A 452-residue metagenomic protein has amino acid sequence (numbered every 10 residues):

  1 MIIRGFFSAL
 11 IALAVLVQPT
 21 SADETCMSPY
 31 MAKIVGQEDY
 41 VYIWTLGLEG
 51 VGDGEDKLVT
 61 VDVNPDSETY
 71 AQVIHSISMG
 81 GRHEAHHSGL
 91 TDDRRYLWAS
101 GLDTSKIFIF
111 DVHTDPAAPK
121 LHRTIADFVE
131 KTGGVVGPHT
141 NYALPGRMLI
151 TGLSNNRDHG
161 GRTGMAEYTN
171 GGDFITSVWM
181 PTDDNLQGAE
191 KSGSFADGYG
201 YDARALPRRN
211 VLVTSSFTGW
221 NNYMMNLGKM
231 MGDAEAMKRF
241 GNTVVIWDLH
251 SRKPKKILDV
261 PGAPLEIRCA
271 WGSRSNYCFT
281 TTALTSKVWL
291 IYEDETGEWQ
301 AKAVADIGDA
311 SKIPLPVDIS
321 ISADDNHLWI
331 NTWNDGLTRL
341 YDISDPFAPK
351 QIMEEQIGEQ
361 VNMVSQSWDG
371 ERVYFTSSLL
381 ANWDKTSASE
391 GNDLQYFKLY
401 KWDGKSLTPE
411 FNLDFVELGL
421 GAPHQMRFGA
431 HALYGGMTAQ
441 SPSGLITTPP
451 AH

Functional and structural regions predicted by a protein language model:
D23-V63, Y70-R95, A99: Beta-strand-rich domains and repeat architectures in extracellular enzymes and scaffolds, especially beta-propellers
T25-A32, D53, G80-D92, E130-L144 (+5 more regions): Beta-rich, blade/repeat-based domains predominating in secreted/periplasmic proteins but also intracellular
I43-D53, T151-G161, S215-R239, T376-F397: Short, conserved, GDST-rich strand-edge loop motifs in beta-rich repeat architectures
V61-E68, I109-P119, T169-D173, L290-Q300 (+2 more regions): Short loop/turn segments immediately following beta-strands, especially the blade-tip and inter-blade linker loops
Y70-T140: Blade-loop segments of beta-propeller domains
T91, G193-R339: Beta-propeller domains
H113-L206: Asp-box/WD-like beta-propeller blade repeats and closely related beta-sheet repeat scaffolds
S311-E390: Loop/turn-rich, solvent-exposed surfaces of beta-rich toroidal or solenoidal domains
